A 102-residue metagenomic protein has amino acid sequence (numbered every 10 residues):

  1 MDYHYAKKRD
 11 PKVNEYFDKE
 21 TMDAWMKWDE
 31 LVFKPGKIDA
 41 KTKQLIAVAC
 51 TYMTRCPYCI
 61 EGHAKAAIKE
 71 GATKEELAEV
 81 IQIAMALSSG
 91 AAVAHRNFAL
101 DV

Functional and structural regions predicted by a protein language model:
M1-T42, H95-V102: Acidic, glycine/proline-rich low-complexity segments that act as flexible tails and inter-domain linkers
M22, E61-E75, L100: Iron-sulfur (Fe-S) cluster-binding segments and ferredoxin-like electron-carrier domains, especially [2Fe-2S]
E30-F33, A47, A64-I68: Amphipathic alpha-helical segments within well-ordered protein domains
T42-T51, V80-L87: Alpha-helical scaffold segments that form or flank carboxylate-/histidine-based iron centers
I46, C50-G62: Short, thiol/selenol-centered motifs that function as redox-active sites or metal-ligating centers
Y58-E61, K65, S89-V93: Charged/polar positions within long, soluble alpha-helices
E76-V102: C-terminal structural segments of small proteins and small subunits
